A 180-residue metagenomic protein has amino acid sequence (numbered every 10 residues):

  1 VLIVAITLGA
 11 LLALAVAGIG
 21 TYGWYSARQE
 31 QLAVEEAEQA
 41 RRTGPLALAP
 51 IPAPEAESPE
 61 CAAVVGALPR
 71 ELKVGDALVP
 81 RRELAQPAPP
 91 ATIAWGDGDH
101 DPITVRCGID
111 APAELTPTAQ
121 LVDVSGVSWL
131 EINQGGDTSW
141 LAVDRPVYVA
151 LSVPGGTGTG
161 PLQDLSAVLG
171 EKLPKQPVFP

Functional and structural regions predicted by a protein language model:
V1-L2, Y25, A37-R41, E60: Charged, low-complexity, helix-prone segments enriched in Lys/Glu/Asp/Gln
I3-G20: Hydrophobic membrane-insertion alpha-helices, especially the h-region of bacterial N-terminal signal peptides
A17, P87-A88, V122: Intrinsically disordered, low-complexity regions enriched in Ser/Pro/Gly/Gln/His and often acidic
A17-Q39: C-terminal region of N-terminal signal peptides and the immediate post-cleavage residues of exported proteins
V34, G66-P69, A113-A119: Generic detector of short, locally flexible boundary/turn motifs and exposed helical patches
R41-P54, D144-V153: Acidic/histidine-rich, surface-exposed loop or edge segments in extracytoplasmic proteins
P45-I109: Extracytoplasmic/periplasmic/luminal assembly and interaction segments in envelope/secretory/respiratory proteins
P102-P180: Extracytosolic low-complexity repeat regions of secreted or lipid-anchored proteins
